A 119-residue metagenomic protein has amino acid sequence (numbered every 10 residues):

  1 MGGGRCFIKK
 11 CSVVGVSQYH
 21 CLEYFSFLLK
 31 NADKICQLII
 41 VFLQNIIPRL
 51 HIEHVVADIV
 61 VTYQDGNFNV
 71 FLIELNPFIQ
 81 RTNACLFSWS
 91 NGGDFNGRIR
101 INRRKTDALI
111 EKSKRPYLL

Functional and structural regions predicted by a protein language model:
G2-Q18, F68-I73: Conserved active-site beta-strand-loop modules that form the wall/rim of enzyme catalytic pockets and either contain
F7-K9, V60-Q64, F78: Short beta-strand micro-motifs enriched in acidic
G15, F25, T82-A84: Intrinsically disordered, low-complexity acidic/polar segments
Q18-E23, P77-Q80: Short, solvent-exposed aromatic-acidic interface loops
L22-N67, I101-L119: A long amphipathic alpha-helix within ATP-dependent nucleotide-binding catalytic cores
N67-L72, P77-L119: C-terminal active-site "lid" helix and adjoining low-complexity regulatory extension at the edge of ATP-using catalytic
